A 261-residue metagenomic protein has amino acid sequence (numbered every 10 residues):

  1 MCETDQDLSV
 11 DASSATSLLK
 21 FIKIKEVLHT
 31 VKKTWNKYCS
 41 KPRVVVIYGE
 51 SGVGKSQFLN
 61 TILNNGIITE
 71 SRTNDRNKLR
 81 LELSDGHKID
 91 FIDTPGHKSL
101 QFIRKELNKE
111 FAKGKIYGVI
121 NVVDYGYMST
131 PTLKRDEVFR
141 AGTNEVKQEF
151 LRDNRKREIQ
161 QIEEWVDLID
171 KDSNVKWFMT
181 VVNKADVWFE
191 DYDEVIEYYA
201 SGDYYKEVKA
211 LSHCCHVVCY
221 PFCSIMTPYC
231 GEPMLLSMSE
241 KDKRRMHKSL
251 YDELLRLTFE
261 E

Functional and structural regions predicted by a protein language model:
M1-Y48: Short, flexible boundary segments at extreme N-termini or domain junctions of P-loop NTPases and their
V44-N64: Glycine-rich phosphate-binding P-loop
V46, D90, W177-M179, V218-Y220: A structural signal for isolated positions on well-ordered beta-strands in alpha/beta enzyme cores
V53-G54, G96-L100, Y125-T130, D186-F189 (+1 more regions): Short acidic, S/G/P-rich loop/turn micro-motifs used as interaction or catalytic elements
I62-I92, H97-I103: Switch I (effector-binding) loop of TRAFAC-class P-loop GTPase G-domains
H97-S99, L151-I159, K243-H247: Phosphate/oxyanion-binding active-site loops and adjacent basic polyanion-contact surfaces
E110-G114, G118, V123-S212: Conserved C-terminal guanine-recognition region of P-loop GTPase G domains, centered on the G4
V187-E261: Canonical P-loop GTPase G-domain recognition
